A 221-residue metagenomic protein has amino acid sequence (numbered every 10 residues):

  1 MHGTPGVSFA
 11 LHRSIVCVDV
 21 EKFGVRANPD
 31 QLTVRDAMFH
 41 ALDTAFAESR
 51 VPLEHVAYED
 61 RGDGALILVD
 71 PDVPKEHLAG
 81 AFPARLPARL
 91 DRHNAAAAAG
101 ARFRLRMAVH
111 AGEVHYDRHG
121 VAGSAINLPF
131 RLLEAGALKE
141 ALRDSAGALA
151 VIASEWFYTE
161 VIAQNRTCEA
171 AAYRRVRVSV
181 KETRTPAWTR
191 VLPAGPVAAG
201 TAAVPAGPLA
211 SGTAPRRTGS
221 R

Functional and structural regions predicted by a protein language model:
M1-L78: Catalytic NTP-binding/metal-coordinating core of nucleotidyl cyclase/transferase enzymes
S8-A10, D60, R102, A146 (+1 more regions): A generic fold-level signal
V18, G62-G64, G120-G123, E182: Glycine-centered flexibility motif
P29, G100, A210-S211: A general, composition-driven signal for non-globular sequence regions
D72-V178: Catalytic beta-strand-to-alpha-helix segment of the class III nucleotidyl cyclase homology domain
S145-R221: Intrinsically disordered, glycine/charged-rich C-terminal tails and inter-domain linkers that flank nucleotidyl cyclase
